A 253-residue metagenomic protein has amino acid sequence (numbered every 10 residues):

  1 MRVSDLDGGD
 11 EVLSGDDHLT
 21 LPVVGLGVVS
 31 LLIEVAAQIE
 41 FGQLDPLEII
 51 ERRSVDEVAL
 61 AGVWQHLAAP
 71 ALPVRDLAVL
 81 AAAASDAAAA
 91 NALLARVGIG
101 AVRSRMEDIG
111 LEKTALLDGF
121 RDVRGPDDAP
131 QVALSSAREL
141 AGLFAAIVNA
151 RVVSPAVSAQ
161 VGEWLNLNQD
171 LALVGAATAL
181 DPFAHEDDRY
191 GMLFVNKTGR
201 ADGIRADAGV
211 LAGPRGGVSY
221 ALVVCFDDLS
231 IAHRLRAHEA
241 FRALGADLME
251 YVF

Functional and structural regions predicted by a protein language model:
V3-L21: Short, conserved catalytic-motif segment at the N-terminal edge
G9, P22-I50, L222: Active-site SXXK
V12, I147-T178, D188-G191, T198-F253: Structured C-terminal helix/loop/strand segments within mature extracytoplasmic catalytic/sensor domains
L13-D17, P73-D76, A83-A89, R121-D127 (+1 more regions): Flexible glycine/proline-enriched surface loops and loop-helix/loop-strand junctions
I33-F41, G142-N149, E250: Short glycine/serine- and small hydrophobic-enriched flexible loop segments
F41-L67: Short, glycine/proline-biased beta-turn/loop segments that scaffold the active-site neighborhood
E57-N91, I99, P130: Conserved catalytic neighborhood of penicillin-recognizing serine enzymes
L94-N149: Mid-domain, small-residue-enriched loop/turn segments at the edges of structured enzyme/sensor domains
